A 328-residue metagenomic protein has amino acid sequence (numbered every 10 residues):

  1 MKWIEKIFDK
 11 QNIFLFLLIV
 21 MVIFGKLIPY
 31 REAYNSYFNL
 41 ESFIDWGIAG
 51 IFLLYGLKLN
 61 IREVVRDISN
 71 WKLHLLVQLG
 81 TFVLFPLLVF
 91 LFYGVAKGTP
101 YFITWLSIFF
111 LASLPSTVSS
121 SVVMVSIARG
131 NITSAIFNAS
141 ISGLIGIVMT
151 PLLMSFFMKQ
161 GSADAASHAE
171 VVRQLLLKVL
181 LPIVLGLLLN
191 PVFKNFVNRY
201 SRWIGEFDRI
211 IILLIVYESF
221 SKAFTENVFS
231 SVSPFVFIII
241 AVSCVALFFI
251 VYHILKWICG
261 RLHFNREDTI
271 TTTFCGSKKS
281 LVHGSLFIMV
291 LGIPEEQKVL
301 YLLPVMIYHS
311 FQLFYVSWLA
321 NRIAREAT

Functional and structural regions predicted by a protein language model:
M1-K97, S155, K159-R266, A327-T328: Structural signature of multi-pass alpha-helical membrane transport proteins
R66-D67, S119-N131, S231, K256-G260 (+2 more regions): Helix-loop junctions at the membrane interface of multi-pass solute transporters
W71-Q78, T99-A112, G130-S140, L262-S277 (+1 more regions): The feature identifies polytopic integral membrane transport proteins across all domains of life
G80-L88, S113-V118, A135-F156, L176-L180 (+2 more regions): Membrane-embedded alpha-helical segments of transport systems, primarily multispan ion/solute transporters
F92-T99, L286-G292: Hydrophobic alpha-helical transmembrane segments of integral membrane proteins
Y93-M149, M154, M158-V171: Membrane-interface helix-loop-helix junctions at boundaries between adjacent transmembrane segments
N227-P234, I288-M306: Extracellular/periplasmic helix-loop-helix junctions in multi-pass membrane proteins
I250-C259, L302-T328: Membrane-helix cytosolic exit motif
